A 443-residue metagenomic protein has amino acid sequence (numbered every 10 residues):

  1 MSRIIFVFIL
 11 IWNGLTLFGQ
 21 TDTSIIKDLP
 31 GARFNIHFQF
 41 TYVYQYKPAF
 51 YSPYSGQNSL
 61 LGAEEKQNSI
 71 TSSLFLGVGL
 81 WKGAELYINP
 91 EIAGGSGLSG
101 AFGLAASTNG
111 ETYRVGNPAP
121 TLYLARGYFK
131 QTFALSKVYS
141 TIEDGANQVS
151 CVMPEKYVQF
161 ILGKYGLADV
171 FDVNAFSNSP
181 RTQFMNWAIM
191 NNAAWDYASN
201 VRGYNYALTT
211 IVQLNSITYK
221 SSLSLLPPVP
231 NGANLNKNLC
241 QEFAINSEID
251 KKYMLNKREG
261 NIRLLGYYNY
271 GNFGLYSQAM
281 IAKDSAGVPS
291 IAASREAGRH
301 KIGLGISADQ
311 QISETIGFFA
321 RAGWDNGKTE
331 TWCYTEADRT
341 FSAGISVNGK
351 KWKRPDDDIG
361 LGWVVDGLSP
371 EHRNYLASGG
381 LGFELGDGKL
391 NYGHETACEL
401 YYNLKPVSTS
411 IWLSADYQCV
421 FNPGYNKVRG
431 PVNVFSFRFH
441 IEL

Functional and structural regions predicted by a protein language model:
T21-F34, P48-A49, V78, K82-L86 (+6 more regions): Short loop/turn motifs that connect adjacent beta-strands in outer-membrane beta-barrel proteins
A32, K66-S72, P120-A125, R202-Y206 (+6 more regions): Residues that define the transmembrane beta-barrel architecture of outer-membrane proteins
I36-F40, L86-I88, V138-D144, K156-F160 (+9 more regions): Transmembrane beta-strands of outer-membrane beta-barrel proteins
F38, L74-V78, G127-Q131, L162 (+9 more regions): Residues on the lipid-exposed face of transmembrane beta-strands in outer-membrane beta-barrel proteins
Y42-Y46, I92-S96, F133-L135, K164-A168 (+8 more regions): Transmembrane beta-strands of outer-membrane beta-barrel pores
Y46-S69, N174-S177, V428: Surface-exposed strand-loop-strand hairpins of Gram-negative outer-membrane beta-barrel proteins
G103-A119, V138-A244, E248, S285 (+2 more regions): Surface-exposed coil loops of outer-membrane beta-barrel proteins
E248-D250, L265, N269-G298, F319 (+2 more regions): Outer membrane beta-barrel transmembrane domains
